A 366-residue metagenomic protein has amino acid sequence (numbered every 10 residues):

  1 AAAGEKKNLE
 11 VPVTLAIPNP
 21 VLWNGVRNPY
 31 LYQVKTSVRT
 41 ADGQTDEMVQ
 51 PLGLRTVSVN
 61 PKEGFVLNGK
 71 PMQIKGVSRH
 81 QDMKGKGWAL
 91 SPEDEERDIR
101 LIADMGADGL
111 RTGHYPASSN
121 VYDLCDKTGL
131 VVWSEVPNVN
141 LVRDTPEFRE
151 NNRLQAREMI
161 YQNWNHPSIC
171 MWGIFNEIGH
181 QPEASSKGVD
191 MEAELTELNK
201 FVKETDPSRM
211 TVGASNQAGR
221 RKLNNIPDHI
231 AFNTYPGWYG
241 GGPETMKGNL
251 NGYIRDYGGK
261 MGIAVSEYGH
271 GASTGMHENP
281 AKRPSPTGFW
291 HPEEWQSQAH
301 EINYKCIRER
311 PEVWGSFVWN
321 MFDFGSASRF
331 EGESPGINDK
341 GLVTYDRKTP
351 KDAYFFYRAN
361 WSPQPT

Functional and structural regions predicted by a protein language model:
A1-T112, S118, G129-V132, Q155 (+6 more regions): Secreted/periplasmic carbohydrate-active enzymes, especially glycoside hydrolases
I99-I102, G109-N360: Substrate-binding/catalytic cleft of secreted carbohydrate-active enzymes, primarily glycoside hydrolases
